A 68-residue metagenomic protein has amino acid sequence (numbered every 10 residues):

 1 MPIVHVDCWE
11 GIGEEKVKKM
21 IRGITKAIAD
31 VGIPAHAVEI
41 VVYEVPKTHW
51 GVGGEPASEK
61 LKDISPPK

Functional and structural regions predicted by a protein language model:
P2-K68: A domain-level signal for the structural core that forms small-molecule/cofactor-binding pockets and catalytic centers
